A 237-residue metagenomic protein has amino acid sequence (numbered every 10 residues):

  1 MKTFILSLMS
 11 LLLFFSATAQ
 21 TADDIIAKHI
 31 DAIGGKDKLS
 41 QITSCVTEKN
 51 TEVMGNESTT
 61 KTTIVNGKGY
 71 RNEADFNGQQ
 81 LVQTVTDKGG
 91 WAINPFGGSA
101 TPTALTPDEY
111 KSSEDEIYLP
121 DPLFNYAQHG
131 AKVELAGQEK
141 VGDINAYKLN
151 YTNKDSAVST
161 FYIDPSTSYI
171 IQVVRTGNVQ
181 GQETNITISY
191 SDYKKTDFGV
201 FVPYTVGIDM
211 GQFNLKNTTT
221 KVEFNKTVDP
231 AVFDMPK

Functional and structural regions predicted by a protein language model:
M1-A22: Bacterial Sec-dependent N-terminal signal peptides
F15, T86, E139, I163-D164 (+1 more regions): Hydrophobic alpha-helical segments, especially N-terminal targeting/anchoring helices
Q20-D31, A92-A157, N178-T184, D234-K237: Flexible, processing/modification-adjacent segments and terminal tails in exported/periplasmic/extracellular proteins
D24-G98, E134: N-terminal mature ectodomain segment of secretory-pathway/periplasmic proteins
V46-N50, E73, W91, Q138 (+3 more regions): Residue-level detector of beta-strand face positions
V53, F76, V141-G142, D197 (+1 more regions): Structural motif
T59-V65, V82-D87, T101-E109, I163 (+2 more regions): Short amphipathic beta-strand/extended segments with alternating polar/hydrophobic composition
N145-M235: Gly/Pro-enriched, hydrophobic low-complexity segments that function as extracytoplasmic propeptides/linkers
